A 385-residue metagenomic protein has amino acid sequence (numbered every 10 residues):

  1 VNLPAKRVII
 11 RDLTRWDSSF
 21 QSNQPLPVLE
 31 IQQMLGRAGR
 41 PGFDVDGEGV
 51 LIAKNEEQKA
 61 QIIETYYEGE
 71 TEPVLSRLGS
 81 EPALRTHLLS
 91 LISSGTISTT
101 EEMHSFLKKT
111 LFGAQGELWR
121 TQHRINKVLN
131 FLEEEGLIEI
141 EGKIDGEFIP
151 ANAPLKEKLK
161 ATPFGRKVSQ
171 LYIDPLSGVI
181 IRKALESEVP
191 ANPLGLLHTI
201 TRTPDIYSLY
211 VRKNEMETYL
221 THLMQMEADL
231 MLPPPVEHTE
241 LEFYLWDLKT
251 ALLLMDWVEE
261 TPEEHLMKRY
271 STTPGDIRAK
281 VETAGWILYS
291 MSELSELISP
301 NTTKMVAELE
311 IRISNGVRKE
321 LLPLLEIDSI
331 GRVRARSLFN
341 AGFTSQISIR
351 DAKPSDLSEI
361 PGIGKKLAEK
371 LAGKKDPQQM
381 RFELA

Functional and structural regions predicted by a protein language model:
P4, S22-M34, V45, S80 (+9 more regions): Helical mechanochemical/support elements of P-loop NTPase systems and associated helical scaffolds
R7, L13-T14, Q24-T65: Conserved segment of the helicase C-terminal RecA-like domain
V45-N126, I144, L321-L322, D328: C-terminal or mid-to-C-terminal helical accessory/interaction module adjacent to the motor/catalytic core
N126-E135, E139, N152-E326, R332: C-terminal helical accessory/scaffold domains
S337-F339, S348-I349: Short alpha-helical segments in extracytoplasmic peptidoglycan/chitin-binding modules and envelope-associated proteins
P377-A385: Acidic, low-complexity intrinsically disordered tails
